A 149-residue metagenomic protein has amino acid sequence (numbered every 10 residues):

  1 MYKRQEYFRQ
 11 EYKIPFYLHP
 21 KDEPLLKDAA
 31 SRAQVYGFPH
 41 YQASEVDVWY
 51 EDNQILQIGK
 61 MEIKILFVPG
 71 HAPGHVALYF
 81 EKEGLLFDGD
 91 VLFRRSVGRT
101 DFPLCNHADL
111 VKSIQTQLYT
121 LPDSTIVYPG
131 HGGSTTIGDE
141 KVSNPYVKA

Functional and structural regions predicted by a protein language model:
K3-L56, V142-Y146: Active-site HxH/HxHxD metal-binding segment of metal-dependent hydrolases
A30-V35, M61-A149: Metallo-beta-lactamase
